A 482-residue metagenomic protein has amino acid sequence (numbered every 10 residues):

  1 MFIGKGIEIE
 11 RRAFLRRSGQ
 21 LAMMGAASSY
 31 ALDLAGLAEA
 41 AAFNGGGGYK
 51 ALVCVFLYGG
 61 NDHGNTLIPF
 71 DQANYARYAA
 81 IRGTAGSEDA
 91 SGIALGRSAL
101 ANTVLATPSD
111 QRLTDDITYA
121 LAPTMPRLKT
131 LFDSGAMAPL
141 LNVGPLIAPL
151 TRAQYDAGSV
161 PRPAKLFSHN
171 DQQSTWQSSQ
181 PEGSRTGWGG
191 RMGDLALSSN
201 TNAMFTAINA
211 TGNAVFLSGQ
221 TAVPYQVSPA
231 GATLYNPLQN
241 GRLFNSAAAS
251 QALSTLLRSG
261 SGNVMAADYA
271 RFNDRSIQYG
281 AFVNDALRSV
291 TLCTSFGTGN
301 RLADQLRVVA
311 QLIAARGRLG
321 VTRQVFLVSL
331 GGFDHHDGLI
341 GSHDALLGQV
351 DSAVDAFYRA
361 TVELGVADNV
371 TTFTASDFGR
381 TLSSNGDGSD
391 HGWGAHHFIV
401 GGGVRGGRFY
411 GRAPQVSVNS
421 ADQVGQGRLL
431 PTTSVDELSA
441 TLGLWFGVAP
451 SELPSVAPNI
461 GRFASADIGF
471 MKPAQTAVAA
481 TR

Functional and structural regions predicted by a protein language model:
M1-S352, A356-E363, S383, I399 (+1 more regions): Feature for exported/extracytoplasmic and membrane-associated proteins, marking the mature portion
R323-V325, A367-N369, A375, G392-A395 (+1 more regions): Active-site lining segments that contact anionic ligands and/or coordinate catalytic metals
A360-G386: Metal-dependent active-site segment of extracytoplasmic phospho-/sulfohydrolases and closely related
S376-F409: Histidine-centered active-site microenvironments of extracellular/periplasmic hydrolases and transferases
